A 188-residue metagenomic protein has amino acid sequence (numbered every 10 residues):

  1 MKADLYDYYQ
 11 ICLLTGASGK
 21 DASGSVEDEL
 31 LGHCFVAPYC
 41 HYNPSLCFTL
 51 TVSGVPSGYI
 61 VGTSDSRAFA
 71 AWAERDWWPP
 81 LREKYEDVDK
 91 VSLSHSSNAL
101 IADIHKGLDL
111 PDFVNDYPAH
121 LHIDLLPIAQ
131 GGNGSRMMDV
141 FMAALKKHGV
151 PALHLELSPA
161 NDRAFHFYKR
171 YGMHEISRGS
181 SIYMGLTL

Functional and structural regions predicted by a protein language model:
M1-Q10: A short beta-loop-alpha structural element at the N-terminal edge of CoA-dependent acyl/N-acetyltransferase catalytic
G16-F35, W72-L81, E86, K90: Conserved GNAT-fold acetyl-CoA-binding loop/helix
S25-C47, S53: Active-site rim helix/loop that mediates acceptor-substrate recognition in acyltransferases
T49, V55-S64: Conserved beta-strand in the GNAT
R67, H154-L157, K169, H174-L186: Conserved catalytic-core motifs of GNAT/GCN5-like acyltransferases
R67-H122: Conserved acyl-donor/pantetheine-binding loop and adjacent beta-alpha core of acyl/acetyltransferases and related
Y117-A119, L145-S158: Conserved GNAT acetyl-CoA-binding A-motif
H122-I123, Q130-K147, H166-R170: Conserved acetyl-CoA-binding loop-helix of GNAT-fold acetyltransferases
